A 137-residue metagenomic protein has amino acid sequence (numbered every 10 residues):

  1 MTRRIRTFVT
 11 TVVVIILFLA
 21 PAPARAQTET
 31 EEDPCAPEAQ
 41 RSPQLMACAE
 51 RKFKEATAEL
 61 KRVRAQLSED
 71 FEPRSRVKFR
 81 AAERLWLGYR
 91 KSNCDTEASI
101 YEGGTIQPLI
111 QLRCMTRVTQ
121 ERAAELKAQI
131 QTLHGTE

Functional and structural regions predicted by a protein language model:
T2, P23-E137: N-terminal alpha-helical modules
V9-A20: Bacterial N-terminal signal peptides
